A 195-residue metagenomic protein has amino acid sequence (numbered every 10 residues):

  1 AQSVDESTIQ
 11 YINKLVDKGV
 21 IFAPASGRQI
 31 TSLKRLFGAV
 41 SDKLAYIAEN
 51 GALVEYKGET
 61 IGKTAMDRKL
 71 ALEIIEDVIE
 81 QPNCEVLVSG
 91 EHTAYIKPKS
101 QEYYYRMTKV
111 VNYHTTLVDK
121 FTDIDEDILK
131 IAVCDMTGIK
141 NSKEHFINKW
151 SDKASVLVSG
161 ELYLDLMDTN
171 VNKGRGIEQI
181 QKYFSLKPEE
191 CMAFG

Functional and structural regions predicted by a protein language model:
A1-Q2, K34-R35, E144: Short, glycine/acidic-enriched capping/hinge loops at junctions between secondary-structure elements
Q2, A52, E59, T64 (+2 more regions): Flexible, active-site-adjacent loop/turn segments at secondary-structure boundaries
Q2-V20, K63-L72, N112-T115, D168-K182 (+1 more regions): Short, acidic loop-to-helix structural element flanking the phosphoryl-transfer center in phosphate-processing enzymes
E6-E102: Active-site phosphate-binding/coordination module
P82-F194: Conserved acidic, metal-coordinating active-site core of Asp-based, Mg2+-dependent phosphoryl-transfer enzymes
